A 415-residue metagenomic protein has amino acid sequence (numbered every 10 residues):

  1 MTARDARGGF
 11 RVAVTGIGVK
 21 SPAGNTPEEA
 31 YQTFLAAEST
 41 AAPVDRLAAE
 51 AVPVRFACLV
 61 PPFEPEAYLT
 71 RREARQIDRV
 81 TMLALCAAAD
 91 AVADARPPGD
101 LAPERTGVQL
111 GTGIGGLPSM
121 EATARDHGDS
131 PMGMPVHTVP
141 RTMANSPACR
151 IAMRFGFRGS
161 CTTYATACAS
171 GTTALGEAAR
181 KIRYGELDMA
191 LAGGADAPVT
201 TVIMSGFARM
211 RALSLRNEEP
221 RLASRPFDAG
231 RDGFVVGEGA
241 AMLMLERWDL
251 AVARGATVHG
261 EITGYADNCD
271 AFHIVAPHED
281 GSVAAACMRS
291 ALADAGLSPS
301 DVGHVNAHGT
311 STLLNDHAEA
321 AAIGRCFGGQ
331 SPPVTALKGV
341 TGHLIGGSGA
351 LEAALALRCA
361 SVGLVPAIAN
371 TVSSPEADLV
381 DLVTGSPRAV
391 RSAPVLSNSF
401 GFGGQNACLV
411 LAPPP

Functional and structural regions predicted by a protein language model:
M1-E73, D249-E261, A354-I368, A407 (+1 more regions): ACP-dependent fatty acid/polyketide chain-elongation machinery
M1-G9, A95-G111, A124-V136, M153-C161 (+7 more regions): Structural signature of cysteine-dependent C-C bond-forming condensing enzymes
T2-G9, P43-C86, G115-E177, E186 (+2 more regions): Conserved catalytic cysteine-centered active-site region of acyl-thioester-dependent Claisen-condensing enzymes
F10-T15, S39-P43, E218-A295, G303-H304: Condensing-enzyme catalytic core mediating Claisen C-C bond formation in acyl metabolism
G16, F34, A88, V108 (+10 more regions): Conserved small-residue
G18-K20, T112-G115, T166-S170, G194-V199 (+6 more regions): Acidic, glycine-rich active-site loops and adjacent beta-strand->loop/helix elements that engage anionic groups
G24-N25, S119-A122, T200-G206, F272-V275 (+2 more regions): Short acidic, glycine/serine/threonine-rich loops at helix termini
F272-G281, T310-F327, L344-L351: Short glycine/threonine-rich loop-to-helix capping motif typified by GTGT followed within a few residues by an Asp-Pro
